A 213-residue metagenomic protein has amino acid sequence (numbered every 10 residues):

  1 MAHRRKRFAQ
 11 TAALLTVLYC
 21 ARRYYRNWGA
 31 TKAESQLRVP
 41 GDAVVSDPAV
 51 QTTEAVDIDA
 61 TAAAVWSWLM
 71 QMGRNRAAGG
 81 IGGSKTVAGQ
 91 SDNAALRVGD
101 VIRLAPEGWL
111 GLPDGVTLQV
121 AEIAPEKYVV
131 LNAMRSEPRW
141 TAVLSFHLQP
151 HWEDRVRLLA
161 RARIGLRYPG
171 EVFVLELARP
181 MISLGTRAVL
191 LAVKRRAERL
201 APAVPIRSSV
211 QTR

Functional and structural regions predicted by a protein language model:
M1-Q10: Membrane-penetrating hydrophobic segments
Q10, Y19-V101, A105-W109, A203 (+1 more regions): Hydrophobic ligand-binding cavity/cleft-lining segments
W28, A33-S35, M134-R195: Beta-strand/loop substructures that line and gate deep hydrophobic ligand-binding cavities in soluble
E54-V56, L118-V120, A142-P150: Hydrophobic/aromatic beta-strand elements that line small-molecule binding cavities or substrate pockets in beta-rich
V65-W68, V120, L158-A160, V193: Hydrophobic pocket/interface hotspot
I102-E107, V129-S136: Short beta-strand segments that buttress and anchor functional surface loops
A124-V129, E153: Short, conserved beta-turn/loop elements at beta-strand boundaries and strand-helix junctions
I206-S208: Short hydrophobic short-linear motifs embedded in intrinsically disordered terminal tails or helical linkers
